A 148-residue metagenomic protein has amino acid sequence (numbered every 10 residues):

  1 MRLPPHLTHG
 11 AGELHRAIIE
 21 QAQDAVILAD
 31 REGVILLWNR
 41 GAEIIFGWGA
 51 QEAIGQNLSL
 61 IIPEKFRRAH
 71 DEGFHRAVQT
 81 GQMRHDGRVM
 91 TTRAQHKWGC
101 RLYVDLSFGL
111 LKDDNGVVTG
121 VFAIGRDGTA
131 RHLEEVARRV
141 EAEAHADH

Functional and structural regions predicted by a protein language model:
R2, V117-D127: PAS-family sensory domains
L7-H9, E13, H132-H148: Sensory-domain boundary/capping and coupling elements
A22-E32, V89: A short helix-to-beta-strand capping loop
I35-L36: Conserved hydrophobic beta-strand signature of PAS-family and PAS-like sensory domains
R40-A53, D114: PAS/PAS-like sensory domain cap-loop motif
A50, S59-V104, K112-D114, V118: PAS/LOV-family and closely related PAS-like sensory domains
L106-F108, G125: Sensory-domain boundary capping and coupling elements
D114, A130-R131: Sensory-module boundary signal marking interfaces of small helical input modules and downstream signaling cores
